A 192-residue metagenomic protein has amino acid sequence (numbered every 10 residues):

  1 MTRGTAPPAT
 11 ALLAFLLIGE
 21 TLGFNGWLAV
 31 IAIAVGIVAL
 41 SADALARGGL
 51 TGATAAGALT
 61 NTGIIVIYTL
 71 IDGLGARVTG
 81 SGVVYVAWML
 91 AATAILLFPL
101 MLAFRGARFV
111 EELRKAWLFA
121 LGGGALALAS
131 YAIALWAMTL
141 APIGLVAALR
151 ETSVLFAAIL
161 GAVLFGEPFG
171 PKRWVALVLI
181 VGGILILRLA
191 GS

Functional and structural regions predicted by a protein language model:
M1-T2, T21, R77-V84, I133-T152: Structural motif at transmembrane-helix junctions in multi-pass transporters
T2-L16, A92-L96, S130-I133, L149-V163 (+2 more regions): Alpha-helical transmembrane segments of compact multi-pass small-molecule transporters, enriched in specific families
R3, P8-L13, G19, G63-I71 (+1 more regions): Specific transmembrane alpha-helical segments of multi-pass solute transporters/efflux pumps, especially DMT/EamA
T5, W27-I31, A56, T60 (+5 more regions): Hydrophobic residues within alpha-helical transmembrane segments of multi-pass solute transporters/permease subunits
A11-F15, F24-A44, R173-G191: Hydrophobic transmembrane alpha-helices of multi-pass small-molecule transport proteins
L12-L16, E20-T21, L74, V78 (+6 more regions): Membrane-interface helix caps of multi-pass small-molecule transporters
V35, A42-G57, A91-G123, L128 (+3 more regions): Membrane-interface interhelical linkers
G48-V84, S192: Glycine-/small-residue-enriched transmembrane alpha-helix faces in small-molecule transporters and effluxers
